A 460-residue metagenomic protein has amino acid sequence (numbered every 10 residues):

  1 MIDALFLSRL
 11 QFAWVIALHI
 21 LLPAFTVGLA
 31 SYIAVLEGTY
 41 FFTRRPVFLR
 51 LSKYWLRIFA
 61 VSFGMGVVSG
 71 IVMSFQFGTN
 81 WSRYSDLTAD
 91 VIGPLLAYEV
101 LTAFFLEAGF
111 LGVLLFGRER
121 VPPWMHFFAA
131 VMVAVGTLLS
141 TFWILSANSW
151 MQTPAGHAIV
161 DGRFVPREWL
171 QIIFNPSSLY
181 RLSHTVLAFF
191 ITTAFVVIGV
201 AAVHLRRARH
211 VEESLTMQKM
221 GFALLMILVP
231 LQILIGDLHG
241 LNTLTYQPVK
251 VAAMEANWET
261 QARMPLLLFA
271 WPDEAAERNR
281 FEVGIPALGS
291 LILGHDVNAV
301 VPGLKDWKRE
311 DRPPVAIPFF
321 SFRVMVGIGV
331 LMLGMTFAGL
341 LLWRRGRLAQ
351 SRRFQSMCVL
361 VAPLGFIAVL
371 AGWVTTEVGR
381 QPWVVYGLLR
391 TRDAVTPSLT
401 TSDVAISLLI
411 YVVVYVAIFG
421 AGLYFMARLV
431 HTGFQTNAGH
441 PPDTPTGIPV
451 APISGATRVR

Functional and structural regions predicted by a protein language model:
M1-R460: Polytopic transmembrane helical bundles with strong interfacial aromatic enrichment
